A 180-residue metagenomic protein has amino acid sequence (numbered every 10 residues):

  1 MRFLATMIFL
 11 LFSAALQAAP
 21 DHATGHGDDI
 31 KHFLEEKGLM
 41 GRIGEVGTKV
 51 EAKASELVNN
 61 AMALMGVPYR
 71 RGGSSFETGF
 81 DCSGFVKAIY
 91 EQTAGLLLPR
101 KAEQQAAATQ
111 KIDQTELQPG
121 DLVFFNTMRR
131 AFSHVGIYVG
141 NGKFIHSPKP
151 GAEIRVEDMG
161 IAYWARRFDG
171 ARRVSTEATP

Functional and structural regions predicted by a protein language model:
R2-M7, A18-E35, G41-E45, I112 (+2 more regions): Aromatic- and glycine-rich peptidoglycan recognition patches
F12-A18: C-terminal segment of classical bacterial N-terminal signal peptides
H26, K53-A61, C82: Stable alpha-helical elements in mature extracytoplasmic
I43-A54: Short helical patches
V67-P119: Catalytic cysteine-centered active-site loop
G120-L122, G142: Structural motif
